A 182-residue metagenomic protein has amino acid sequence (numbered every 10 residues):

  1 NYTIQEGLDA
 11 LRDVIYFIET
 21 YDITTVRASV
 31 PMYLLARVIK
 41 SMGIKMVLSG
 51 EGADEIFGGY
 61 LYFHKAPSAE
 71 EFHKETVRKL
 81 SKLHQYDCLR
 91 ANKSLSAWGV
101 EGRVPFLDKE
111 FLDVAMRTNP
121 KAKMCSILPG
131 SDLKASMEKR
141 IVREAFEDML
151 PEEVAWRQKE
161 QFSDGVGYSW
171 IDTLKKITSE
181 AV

Functional and structural regions predicted by a protein language model:
N1-M149, D164-K176: ATP-dependent adenylate-handling active sites, centered on carboxylate activation for C-N bond formation
P151-Q161: Conserved S-adenosyl-L-methionine
S179-V182: Short, intrinsically disordered, charge-balanced linker/junction segments flanking boundaries in proteins
